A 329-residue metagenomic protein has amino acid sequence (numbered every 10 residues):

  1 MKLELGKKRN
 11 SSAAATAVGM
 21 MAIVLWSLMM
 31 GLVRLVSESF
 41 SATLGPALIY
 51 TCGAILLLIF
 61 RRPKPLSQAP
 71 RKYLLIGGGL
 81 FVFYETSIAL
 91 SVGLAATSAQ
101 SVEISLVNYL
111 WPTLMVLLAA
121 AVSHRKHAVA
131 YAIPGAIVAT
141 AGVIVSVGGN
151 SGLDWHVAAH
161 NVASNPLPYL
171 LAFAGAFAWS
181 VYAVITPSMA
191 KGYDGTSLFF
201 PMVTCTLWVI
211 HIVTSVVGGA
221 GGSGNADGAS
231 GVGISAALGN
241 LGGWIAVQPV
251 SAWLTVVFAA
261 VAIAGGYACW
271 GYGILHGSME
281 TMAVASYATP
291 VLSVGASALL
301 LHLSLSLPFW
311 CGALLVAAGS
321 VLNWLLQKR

Functional and structural regions predicted by a protein language model:
M1-I49, F83, S87, A141 (+3 more regions): Glycine-/small-residue-enriched transmembrane alpha-helix faces in small-molecule transporters and effluxers
K2-R9, P46-Y50, A252, A283-R329: C-terminal-most transmembrane helix of multi-pass membrane proteins
A14-V18, T43-I59, R71, L75 (+4 more regions): Hydrophobic alpha-helical transmembrane segments of multi-pass integral membrane proteins, especially transporters
L25-L32, K64-V102, V107, V145 (+1 more regions): Specific transmembrane alpha-helical segments of multi-pass solute transporters/efflux pumps, especially DMT/EamA
V36, G45, S91, A121-H124 (+5 more regions): Hydrophobic/aromatic residues within transmembrane alpha-helices of multi-pass small-molecule transporters
L44-A54, L90-K126, M279-A298: Specific alpha-helical transmembrane segments that line the substrate/conduction pathway and gating interfaces
T51-C52, L57, I76, F81 (+5 more regions): Hydrophobic transmembrane alpha-helices of multi-pass small-molecule transport proteins
S67-K72, A99-N108, S123-V145, P166-Y169 (+1 more regions): Loop-to-transmembrane alpha-helix entry segments
